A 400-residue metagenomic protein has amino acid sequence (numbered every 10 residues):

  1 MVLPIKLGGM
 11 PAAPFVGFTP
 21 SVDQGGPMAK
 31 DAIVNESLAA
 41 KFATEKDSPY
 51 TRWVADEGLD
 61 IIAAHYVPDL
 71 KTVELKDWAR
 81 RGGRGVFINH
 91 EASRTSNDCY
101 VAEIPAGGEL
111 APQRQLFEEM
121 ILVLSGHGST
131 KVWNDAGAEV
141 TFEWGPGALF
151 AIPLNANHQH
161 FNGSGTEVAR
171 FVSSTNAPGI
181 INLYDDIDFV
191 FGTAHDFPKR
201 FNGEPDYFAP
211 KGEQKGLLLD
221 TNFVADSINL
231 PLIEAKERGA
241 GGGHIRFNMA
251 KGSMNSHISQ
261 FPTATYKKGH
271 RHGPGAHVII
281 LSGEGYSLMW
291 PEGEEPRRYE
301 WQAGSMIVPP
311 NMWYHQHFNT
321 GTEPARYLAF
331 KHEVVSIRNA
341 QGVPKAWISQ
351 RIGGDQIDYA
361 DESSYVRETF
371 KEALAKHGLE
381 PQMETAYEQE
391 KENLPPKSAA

Functional and structural regions predicted by a protein language model:
F15, S21-T95, D186-H257, Y359-A400: A short, N-terminal "cap"/entry segment at the start of jelly-roll beta-barrel domains of the cupin/DSBH fold
K30-S37, K41, E45, A276-I279 (+3 more regions): C-terminal functional regions that serve as terminal interaction/effector modules
R81-G85, Y100-Q115, H257-H272: Conserved short histidine dyad/triad with adjacent acidic residue
E109, R114-P146, A156, R271 (+2 more regions): A short beta-strand-loop-beta hairpin characteristic of the jelly-roll/cupin
M120-L122, A151, T166-D185, V278-I279 (+2 more regions): A short hydrophobic beta-strand segment most commonly corresponding to one strand of the jelly-roll/cupin
E143-S164, N176, W301-G321, F330-H332: Conserved metal-binding segment of the jelly-roll/cupin
I245, N255-I258, A264-Y266, A276-V278 (+1 more regions): Eukaryotic modular interaction domains in large regulatory/scaffold proteins
